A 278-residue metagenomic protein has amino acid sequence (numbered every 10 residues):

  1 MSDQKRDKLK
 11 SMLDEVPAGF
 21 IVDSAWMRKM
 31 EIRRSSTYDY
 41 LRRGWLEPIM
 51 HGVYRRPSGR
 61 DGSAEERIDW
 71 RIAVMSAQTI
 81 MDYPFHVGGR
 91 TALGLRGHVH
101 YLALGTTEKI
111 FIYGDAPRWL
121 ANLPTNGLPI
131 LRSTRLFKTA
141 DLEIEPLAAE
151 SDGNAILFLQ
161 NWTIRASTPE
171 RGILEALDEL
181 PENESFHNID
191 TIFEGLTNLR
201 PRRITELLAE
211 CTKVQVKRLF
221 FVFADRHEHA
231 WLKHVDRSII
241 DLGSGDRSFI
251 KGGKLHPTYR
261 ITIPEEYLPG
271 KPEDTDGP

Functional and structural regions predicted by a protein language model:
M1-H86, G105, T197-A224: Short beta-edge/loop segments at beta->alpha junctions of small alpha/beta modules that act as binding/recognition
D3-K8, Y40-R43, R56-S63, F137-E143 (+3 more regions): Short, functional N-terminal and low-complexity linear motifs
G19, T107-K109, H256: Sequence-level motif detector for i,i+2 pairs with an aromatic at +2
S24, L41-P146, I261, E265: Short gly/ser-rich loop at a beta-strand->alpha-helix junction or flexible surface loop bordering the NTP-binding
I32, G97-H98, D178: Residue-level marker of positions within ordered structural domains that often coincide with functionally constrained
S35-Y38, H100-L102, P181-S185: Short amphipathic alpha-helical segments with coiled-coil-like heptad repeat character
L147-P278: Hydrophobic alpha-helical interaction segments
